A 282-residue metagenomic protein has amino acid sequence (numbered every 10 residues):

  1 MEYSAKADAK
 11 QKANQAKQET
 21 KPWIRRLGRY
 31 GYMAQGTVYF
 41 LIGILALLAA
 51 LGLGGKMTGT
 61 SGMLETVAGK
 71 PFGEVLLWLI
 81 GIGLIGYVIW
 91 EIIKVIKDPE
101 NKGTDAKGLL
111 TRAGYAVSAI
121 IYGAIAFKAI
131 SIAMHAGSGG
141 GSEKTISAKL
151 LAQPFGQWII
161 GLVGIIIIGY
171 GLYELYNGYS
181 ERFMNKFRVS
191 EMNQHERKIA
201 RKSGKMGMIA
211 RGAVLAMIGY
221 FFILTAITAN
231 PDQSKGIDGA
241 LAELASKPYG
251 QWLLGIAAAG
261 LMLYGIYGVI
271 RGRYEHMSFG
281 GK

Functional and structural regions predicted by a protein language model:
M1-G28, M63: N-terminal juxtamembrane cytosolic/stromal segments of multi-pass membrane proteins
E2-Q15, M208-K282: C-terminal functional regions that serve as terminal interaction/effector modules
K17-T37, E196, S203: Cytosolic juxtamembrane helix and N-cap/initiation of the first transmembrane helix
K17-W23, L27, L41, L45-L48 (+3 more regions): Hydrophobic, ordered structural segments
Q35-G43, A116-A129, M206-I223: Hydrophobic alpha-helical membrane-insertion segments
G36-K56: Alpha-helical transmembrane segments of multi-pass membrane proteins
T58-V67, I146-L150, E196, P231-W252: Short, membrane-exposed interhelical loops at transmembrane-helix boundaries
F183-R201: Juxtamembrane inter-helical linkers in multi-pass membrane proteins
